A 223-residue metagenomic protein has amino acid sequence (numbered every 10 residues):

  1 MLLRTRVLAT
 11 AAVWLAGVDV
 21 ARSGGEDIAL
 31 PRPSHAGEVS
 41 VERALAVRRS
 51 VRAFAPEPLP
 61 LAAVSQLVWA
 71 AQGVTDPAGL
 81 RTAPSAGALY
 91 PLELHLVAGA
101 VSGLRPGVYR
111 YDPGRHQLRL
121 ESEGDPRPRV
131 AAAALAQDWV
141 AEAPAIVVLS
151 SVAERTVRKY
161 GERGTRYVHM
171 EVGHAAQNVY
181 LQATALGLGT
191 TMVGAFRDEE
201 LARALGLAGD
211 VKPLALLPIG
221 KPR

Functional and structural regions predicted by a protein language model:
M1-L8: N-terminal export leaders
L8-G17: Bacterial N-terminal signal peptides
A21-A143: N-terminal amphipathic, basic helical "cap/leader" segment at the start of enzyme domains
S34, L149-A153, K221: Short, small-residue-rich loop/turn micro-motifs
R48, L67, L94, A145-L149 (+2 more regions): Small-aliphatic-rich amphipathic alpha-helix that forms the alpha element of a beta-alpha
A98-S102, V152-A153, I219: Short, flexible beta-strand-to-coil junctions
R110, I146-V148, L216-P218: Conserved hydrophobic/aromatic beta-strand scaffold that supports enzyme active sites
G206-R223: A glycine-rich helix N-cap at a beta->alpha junction
